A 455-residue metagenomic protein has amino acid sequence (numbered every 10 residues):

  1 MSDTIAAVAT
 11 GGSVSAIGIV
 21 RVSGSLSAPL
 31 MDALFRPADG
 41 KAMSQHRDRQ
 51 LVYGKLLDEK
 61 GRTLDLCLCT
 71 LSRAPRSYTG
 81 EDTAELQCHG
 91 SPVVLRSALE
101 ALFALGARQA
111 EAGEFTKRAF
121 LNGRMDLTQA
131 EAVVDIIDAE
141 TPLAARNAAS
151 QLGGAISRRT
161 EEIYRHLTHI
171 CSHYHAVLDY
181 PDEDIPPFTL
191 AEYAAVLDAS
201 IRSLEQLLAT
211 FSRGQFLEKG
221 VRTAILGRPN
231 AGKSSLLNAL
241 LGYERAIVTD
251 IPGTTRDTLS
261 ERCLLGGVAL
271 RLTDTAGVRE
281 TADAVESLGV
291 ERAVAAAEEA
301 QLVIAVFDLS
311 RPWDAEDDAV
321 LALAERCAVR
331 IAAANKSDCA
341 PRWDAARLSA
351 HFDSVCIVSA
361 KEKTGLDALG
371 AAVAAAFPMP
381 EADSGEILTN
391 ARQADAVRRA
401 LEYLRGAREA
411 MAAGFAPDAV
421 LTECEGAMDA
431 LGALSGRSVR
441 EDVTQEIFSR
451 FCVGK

Functional and structural regions predicted by a protein language model:
M1-R146, S150, G154, I331-A332: A glycine-rich (often HGG/GG-containing) alpha/beta subdomain
S2-S15, P142-L264, T281-D283, P312-K455: C-terminal-of-GTPase-core extension/linker across diverse P-loop GTPases
Y53-D65, C69-R73, G253-T281, E299-L302: Switch I (G2) and immediately adjacent beta-strands of P-loop GTPase domains
C88-G90, L240, T275, F307-S310: Glycine-rich, N-terminal phosphate-binding loop of Rossmann-like dinucleotide-binding domains
G123, N230, D274: Conserved G/P- and acidic residue-centered "switch" motifs that form tight phosphate/ATP-binding loops in soluble
L272, V306, A333: Generic enzyme active-site microenvironment
V278, E286-V290, D317: Short alpha-helix of the ABC ATPase nucleotide-binding domain corresponding to the H-loop/switch region
E286-S310: Inter-motif core of Ras-like GTPase G domains
